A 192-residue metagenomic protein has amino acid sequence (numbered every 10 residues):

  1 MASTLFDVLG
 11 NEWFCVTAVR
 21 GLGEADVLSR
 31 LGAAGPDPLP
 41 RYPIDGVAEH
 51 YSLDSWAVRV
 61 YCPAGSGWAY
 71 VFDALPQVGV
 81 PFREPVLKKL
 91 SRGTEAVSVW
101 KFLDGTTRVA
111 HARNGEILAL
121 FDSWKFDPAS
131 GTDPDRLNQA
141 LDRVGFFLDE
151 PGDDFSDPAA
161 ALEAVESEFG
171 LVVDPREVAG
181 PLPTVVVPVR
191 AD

Functional and structural regions predicted by a protein language model:
M1-Y42: N-terminal "first-domain core" detector
N11, R113-D192: Long, compositionally biased intrinsically disordered terminal regions
V16-V19, V109, S123-W124: Bulky hydrophobic/aromatic packing residues
A33-P36, E95-A96, F146, L171: Short aromatic/hydrophobic-glycine micro-motifs
P38-D122: Short, intrinsically disordered low-complexity segments
